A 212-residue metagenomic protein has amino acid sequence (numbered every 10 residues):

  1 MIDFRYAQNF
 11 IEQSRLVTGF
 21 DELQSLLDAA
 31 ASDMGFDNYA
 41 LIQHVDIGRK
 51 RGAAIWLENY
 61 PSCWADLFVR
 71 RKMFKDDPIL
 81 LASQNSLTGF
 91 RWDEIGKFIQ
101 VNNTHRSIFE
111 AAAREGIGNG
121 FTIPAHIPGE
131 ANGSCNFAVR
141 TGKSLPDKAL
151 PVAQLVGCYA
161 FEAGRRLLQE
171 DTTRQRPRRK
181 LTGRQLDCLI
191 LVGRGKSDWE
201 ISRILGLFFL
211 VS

Functional and structural regions predicted by a protein language model:
M1-F10, V139-G183: Juxtadomain coupling helices with adjacent low-complexity linkers
Q8, E12, F20-S32, R106-F109: Short amphipathic alpha-helical segments
L26-S32, F36-R49: Short, hydrophobic-rich beta-strand element in sensory/regulatory alpha-beta domains
Q43-L67: GAF sensory/regulatory domain recognition with acknowledged cross-activation on helical regulatory dimers
N59-N103, F109-A113: Regulatory sensory and allosteric helical modules in signal-transduction proteins and certain transcription factors
N119-A125: Short hydrophobic beta-strand micro-motif common in sensory/regulatory domains
H126-V139: Sensory-domain boundary capping and coupling elements
R174-S212: Helix-turn-helix DNA-binding segment
